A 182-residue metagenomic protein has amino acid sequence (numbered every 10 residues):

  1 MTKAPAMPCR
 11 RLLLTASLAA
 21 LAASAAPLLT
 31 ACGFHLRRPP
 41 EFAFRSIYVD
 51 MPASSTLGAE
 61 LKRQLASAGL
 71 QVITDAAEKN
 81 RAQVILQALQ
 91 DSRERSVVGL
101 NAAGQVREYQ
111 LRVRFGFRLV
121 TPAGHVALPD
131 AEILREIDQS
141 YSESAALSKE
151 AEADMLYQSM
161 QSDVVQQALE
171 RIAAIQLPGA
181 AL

Functional and structural regions predicted by a protein language model:
T2-L21, P27-T30: N-terminal secretory signal peptides and thylakoid transit peptides that target proteins across membranes
A26-R45: Bacterial Sec signal peptide processing site at the extreme N-terminus
E41-Y48, A145-E150: Acidic/histidine-rich, surface-exposed loop or edge segments in extracytoplasmic proteins
A43-S92, A127: N-terminal segment of the mature soluble domain
L65, G69, S92, L119-A123 (+1 more regions): Sec/Tat-exported extracytoplasmic proteins
Q87-D130, Q139-A151: Surface-exposed short loop/turn segments
L147-L182: C-terminal/domain-edge helix-coil "capping" segments
